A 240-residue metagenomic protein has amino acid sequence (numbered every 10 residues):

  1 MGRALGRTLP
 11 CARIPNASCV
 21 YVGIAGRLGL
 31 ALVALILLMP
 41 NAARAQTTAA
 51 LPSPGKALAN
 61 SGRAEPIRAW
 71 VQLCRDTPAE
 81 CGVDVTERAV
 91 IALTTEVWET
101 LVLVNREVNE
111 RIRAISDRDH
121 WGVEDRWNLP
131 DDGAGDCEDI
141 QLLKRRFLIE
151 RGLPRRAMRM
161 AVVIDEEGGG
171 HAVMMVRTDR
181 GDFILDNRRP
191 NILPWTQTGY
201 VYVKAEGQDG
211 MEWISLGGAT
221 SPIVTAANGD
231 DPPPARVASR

Functional and structural regions predicted by a protein language model:
M1-G23: N-terminal secretory signal peptides that target proteins for export/translocation
C19-Y21, L32, I223, R236: Detector for intrinsically disordered, low-structure N-terminal pre-sequences
R27-L38: Bacterial N-terminal signal peptides
A43-R240: A structural boundary/capping signal
